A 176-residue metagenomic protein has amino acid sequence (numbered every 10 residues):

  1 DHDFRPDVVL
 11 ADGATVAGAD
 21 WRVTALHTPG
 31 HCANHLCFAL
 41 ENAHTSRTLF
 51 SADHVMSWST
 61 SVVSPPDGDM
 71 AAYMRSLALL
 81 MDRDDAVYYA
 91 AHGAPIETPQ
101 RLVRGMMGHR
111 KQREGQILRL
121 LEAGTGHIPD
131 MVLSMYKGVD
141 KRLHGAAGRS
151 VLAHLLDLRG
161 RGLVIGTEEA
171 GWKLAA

Functional and structural regions predicted by a protein language model:
D1-V8, T15, R22-E114: Metallo-beta-lactamase
F4, A11-A14, W21, L118 (+1 more regions): A broad, low-amplitude sensor of folded, mature protein cores
G18, F38-L40, G166, L174: Conserved hydrophobic "DFG−1" position in protein kinase catalytic cores
R119-A176: C-terminal regulatory/interaction regions
